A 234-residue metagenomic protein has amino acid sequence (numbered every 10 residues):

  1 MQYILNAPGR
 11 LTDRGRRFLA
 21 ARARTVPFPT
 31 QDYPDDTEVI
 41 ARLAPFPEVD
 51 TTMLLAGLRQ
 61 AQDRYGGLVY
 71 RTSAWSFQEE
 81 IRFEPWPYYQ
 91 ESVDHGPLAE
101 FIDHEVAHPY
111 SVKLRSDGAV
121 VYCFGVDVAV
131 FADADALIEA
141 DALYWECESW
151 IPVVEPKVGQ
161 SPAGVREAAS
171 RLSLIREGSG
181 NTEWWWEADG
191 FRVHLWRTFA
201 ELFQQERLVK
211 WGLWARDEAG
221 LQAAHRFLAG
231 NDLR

Functional and structural regions predicted by a protein language model:
M1-F124, A142-W184, F191, Q205 (+1 more regions): A surface-exposed partner-binding patch
L11, A136-I138, G220: Generic signature of intrinsically disordered, low-complexity, basic-rich segments and short cationic peptides
D36, L55, F131-A134, L221: Alpha-helix initiation and N-capping motif
F131-W145: Ordered core of a single globular domain
D133-L137, S161-G164, S170, D217: Alpha-helix N-cap recognition
E187-R234: Extended, charged low-complexity segments that frequently continue into or abut oligomerization scaffolds
